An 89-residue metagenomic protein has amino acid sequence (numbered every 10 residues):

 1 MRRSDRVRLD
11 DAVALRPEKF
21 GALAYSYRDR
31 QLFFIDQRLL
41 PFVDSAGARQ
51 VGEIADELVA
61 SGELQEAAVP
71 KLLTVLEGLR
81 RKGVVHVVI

Functional and structural regions predicted by a protein language model:
M1-R30: Long, low-complexity, charged/polar intrinsically disordered regions in eukaryotic proteins
R28-I89: Long, charge-rich, low-complexity alpha-helical segments
